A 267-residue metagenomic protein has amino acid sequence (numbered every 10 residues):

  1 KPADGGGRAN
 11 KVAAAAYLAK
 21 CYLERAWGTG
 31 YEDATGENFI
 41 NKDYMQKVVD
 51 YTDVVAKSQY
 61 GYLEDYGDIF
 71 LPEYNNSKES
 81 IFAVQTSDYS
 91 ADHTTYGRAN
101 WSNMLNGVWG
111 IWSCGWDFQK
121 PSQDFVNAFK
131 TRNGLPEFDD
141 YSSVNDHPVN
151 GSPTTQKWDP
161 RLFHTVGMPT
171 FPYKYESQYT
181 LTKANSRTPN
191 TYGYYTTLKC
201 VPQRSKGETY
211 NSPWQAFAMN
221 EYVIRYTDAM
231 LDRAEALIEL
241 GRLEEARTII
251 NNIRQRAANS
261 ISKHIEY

Functional and structural regions predicted by a protein language model:
K1, Q59-Y62, A258-N259: Helix-capping and short linker residues that terminate individual alpha-solenoid repeat units
P2-D4, W27-T35, Y210-A216: Flexible glycine/proline-enriched surface loops and loop-helix/loop-strand junctions
A3, R8-N10, Y17, A218 (+1 more regions): Structural signature of alpha-solenoid helical repeat junctions
R8-N185: An aromatic- and glycine-enriched ligand-binding surface/loop that stacks and positions planar moieties
G151-N259: C-terminal substrate/ligand-recognition segments
